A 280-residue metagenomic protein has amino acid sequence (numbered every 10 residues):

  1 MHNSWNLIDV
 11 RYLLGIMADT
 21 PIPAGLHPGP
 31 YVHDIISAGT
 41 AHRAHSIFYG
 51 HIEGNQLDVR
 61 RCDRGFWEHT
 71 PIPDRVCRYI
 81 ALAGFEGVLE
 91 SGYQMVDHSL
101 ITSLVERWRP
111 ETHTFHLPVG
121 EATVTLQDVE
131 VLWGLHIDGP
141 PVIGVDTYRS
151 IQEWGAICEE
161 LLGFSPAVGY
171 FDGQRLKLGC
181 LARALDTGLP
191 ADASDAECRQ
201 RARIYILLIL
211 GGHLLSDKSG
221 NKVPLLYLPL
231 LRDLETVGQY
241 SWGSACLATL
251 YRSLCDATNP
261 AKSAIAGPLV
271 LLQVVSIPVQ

Functional and structural regions predicted by a protein language model:
M1-Y251, G267: N-terminal leader regions that mediate targeting or early regulatory function
V129, C255-T258: Hydrophobic/basic alpha-helical segments enriched in Actinobacteria
L135-D138, D256, I277: Short, well-ordered loop/turn and helix-capping segments at boundaries between secondary-structure elements and domains
L215-S219, N259, Q280: Flexible helix-coil junctions and inter-repeat linker/turn elements that act as hinges within alpha-solenoid scaffolds
A257-I265: Acidic, serine/threonine- and proline-rich low-complexity regulatory regions
P268-V274: A glycine-rich phosphate-binding loop feature that marks nucleotide/adenosyl-phosphate handling sites
V274-Q280: Cationic, amphipathic, low-complexity alpha-helical segments enriched in hydrophobics plus arginine/proline
